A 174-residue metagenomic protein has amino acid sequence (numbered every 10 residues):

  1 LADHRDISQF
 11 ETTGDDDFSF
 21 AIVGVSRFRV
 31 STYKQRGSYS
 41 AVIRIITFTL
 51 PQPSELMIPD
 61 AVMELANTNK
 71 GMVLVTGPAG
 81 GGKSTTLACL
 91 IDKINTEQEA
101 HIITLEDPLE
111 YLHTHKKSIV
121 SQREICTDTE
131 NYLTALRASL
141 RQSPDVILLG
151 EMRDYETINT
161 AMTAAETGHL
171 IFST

Functional and structural regions predicted by a protein language model:
L1-P78, T86: N-terminal "pre-motor" subdomain/linker immediately upstream of P-loop NTPase catalytic cores
V30, L90, A135, T160-A161: Aromatic/hydrophobic pocket-lining residues that form π-stacking "cages" and hydrophobic walls in ligand
M57, E130-N131, R153-E156: Conserved phosphotransfer active-site motifs of two-component signaling proteins, especially the receiver
M63, N67, V73, T86-S143: P-loop NTPase switch/communication element
T76, I125-D128, G150-E151, S173-T174: Glycine- and other small-residue-rich loops at beta-strand/loop junctions that grip anionic moieties
A79-G80, G168: Walker A/P-loop
K83: Conserved lysine of the Walker
P108, L140-T174: Conserved P-loop NTPase nucleotide-binding/switch module
